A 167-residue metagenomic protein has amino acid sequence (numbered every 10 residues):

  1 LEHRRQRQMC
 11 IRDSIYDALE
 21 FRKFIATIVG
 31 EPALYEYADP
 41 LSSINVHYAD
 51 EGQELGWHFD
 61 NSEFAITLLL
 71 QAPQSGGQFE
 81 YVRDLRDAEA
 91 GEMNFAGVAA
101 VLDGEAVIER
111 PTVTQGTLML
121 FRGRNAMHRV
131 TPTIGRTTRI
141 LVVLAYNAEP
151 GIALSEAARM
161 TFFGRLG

Functional and structural regions predicted by a protein language model:
L1-I11: Single conserved hydrophobic/aromatic residue that forms the stacking wall/gate of nucleotide- or nucleobase-binding
E2, G56-H58, P132-I134: Short glycine-biased active-site loop of nucleotidyltransferases that positions the nucleotide triphosphate and helps
Q6, E63-A65, R139-L141: Broad gene-expression machinery/nucleic-acid interaction feature
Q6, H58, M127-H128: Histidine-centered active-site/metal-ligand motif
D13, K23-L41, N45-L118: Catalytic core of non-heme Fe(II) oxygenases with the double-stranded beta-helix
R83-D84, E89-G167: Catalytic core of Fe(II)/2-oxoglutarate
